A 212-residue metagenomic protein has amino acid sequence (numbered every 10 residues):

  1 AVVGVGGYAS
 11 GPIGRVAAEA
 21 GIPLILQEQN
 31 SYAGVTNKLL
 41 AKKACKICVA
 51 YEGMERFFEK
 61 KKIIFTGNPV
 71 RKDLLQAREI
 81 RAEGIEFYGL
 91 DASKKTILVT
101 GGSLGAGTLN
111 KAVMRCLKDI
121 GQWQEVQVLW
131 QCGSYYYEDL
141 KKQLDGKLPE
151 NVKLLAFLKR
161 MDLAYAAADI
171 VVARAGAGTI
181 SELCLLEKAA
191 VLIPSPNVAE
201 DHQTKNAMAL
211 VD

Functional and structural regions predicted by a protein language model:
A1-A20: An aromatic- and histidine-rich active-site surface loop
V3-V5, M161-Q203: A donor-sugar binding/catalytic signature common to diverse glycosyltransferases and related nucleotide-sugar
Y8-G14, A106-A112, A175, T179-E182: Short glycine/serine/threonine-rich phosphate/pyrophosphate-binding segments that cradle anionic phosphate groups
A17-A82, L90: Active-site-proximal region of nucleotide-activated glycan assembly enzymes, centered on histidine/acidic-rich loops
G21-L24, V128, A190: Hydrophobic beta-strand scaffold residues
A33-N37, A50-F58, D139-L140, T179 (+1 more regions): Short, glycine/polar-rich helix-capping loops at beta-to-alpha or helix-loop-helix junctions that flank or form
K38-K42, M54-K62, D139-K147, A164 (+1 more regions): Short loop/helix-cap segments at secondary-structure boundaries that form the rim of catalytic
E79-E86, L90-V171, T204-M208, D212: Donor-nucleotide binding loops and adjacent catalytic segments primarily of GT-B fold Leloir glycosyltransferases
